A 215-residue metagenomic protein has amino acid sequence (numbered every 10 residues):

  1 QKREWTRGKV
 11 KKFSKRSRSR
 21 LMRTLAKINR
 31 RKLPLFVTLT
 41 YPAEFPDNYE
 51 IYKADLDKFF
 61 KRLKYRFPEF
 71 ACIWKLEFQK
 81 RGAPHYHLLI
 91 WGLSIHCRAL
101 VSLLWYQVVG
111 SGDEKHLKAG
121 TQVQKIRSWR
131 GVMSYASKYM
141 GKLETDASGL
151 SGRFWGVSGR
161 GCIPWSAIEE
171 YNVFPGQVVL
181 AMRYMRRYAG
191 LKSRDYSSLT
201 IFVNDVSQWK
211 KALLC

Functional and structural regions predicted by a protein language model:
Q1-G82, L93-C215: Right-hand nucleic-acid polymerase module
I90: Short active-site segment of divalent metal-dependent hydrolases/proteases that encodes the spacing between
